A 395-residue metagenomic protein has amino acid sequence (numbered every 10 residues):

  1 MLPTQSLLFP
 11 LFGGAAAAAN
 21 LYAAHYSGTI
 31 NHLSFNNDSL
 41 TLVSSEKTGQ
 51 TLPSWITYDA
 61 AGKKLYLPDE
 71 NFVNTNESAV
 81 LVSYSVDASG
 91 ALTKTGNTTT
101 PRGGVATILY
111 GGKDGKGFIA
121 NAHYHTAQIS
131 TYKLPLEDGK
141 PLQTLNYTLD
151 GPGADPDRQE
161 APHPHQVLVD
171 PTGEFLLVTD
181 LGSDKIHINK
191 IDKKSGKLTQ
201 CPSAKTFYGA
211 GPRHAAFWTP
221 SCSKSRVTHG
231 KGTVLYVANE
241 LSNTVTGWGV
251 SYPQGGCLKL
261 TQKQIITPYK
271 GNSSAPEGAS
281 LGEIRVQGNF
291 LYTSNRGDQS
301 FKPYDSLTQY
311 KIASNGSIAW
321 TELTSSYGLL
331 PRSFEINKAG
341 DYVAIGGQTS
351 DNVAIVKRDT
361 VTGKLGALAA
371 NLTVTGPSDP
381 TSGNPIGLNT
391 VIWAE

Functional and structural regions predicted by a protein language model:
M1-A19: Fungal secretory targeting signals
A18-A19, A61-K63, G115-G117, T172-E174 (+4 more regions): Short coil/turn segments that connect the beta-strands within blades of beta-propeller domains
S27-T29, E70-N76, H125-Q128, S183-K185 (+4 more regions): Short glycine/acidic-enriched loop and turn motifs that connect beta-strands
H32-S39, S83-A91, Y132-L142, N189-K197 (+3 more regions): Short loop/turn segments immediately following beta-strands, especially the blade-tip and inter-blade linker loops
S45-G49, N97-P101, P156-A161, A204-Y208 (+4 more regions): Surface loop/turn motifs at the tips and blade-to-blade linkers of beta-strand repeat domains
A91-Q166: Asp-box/WD-like beta-propeller blade repeats and closely related beta-sheet repeat scaffolds
G278-N352: Loop/turn-rich, solvent-exposed surfaces of beta-rich toroidal or solenoidal domains
